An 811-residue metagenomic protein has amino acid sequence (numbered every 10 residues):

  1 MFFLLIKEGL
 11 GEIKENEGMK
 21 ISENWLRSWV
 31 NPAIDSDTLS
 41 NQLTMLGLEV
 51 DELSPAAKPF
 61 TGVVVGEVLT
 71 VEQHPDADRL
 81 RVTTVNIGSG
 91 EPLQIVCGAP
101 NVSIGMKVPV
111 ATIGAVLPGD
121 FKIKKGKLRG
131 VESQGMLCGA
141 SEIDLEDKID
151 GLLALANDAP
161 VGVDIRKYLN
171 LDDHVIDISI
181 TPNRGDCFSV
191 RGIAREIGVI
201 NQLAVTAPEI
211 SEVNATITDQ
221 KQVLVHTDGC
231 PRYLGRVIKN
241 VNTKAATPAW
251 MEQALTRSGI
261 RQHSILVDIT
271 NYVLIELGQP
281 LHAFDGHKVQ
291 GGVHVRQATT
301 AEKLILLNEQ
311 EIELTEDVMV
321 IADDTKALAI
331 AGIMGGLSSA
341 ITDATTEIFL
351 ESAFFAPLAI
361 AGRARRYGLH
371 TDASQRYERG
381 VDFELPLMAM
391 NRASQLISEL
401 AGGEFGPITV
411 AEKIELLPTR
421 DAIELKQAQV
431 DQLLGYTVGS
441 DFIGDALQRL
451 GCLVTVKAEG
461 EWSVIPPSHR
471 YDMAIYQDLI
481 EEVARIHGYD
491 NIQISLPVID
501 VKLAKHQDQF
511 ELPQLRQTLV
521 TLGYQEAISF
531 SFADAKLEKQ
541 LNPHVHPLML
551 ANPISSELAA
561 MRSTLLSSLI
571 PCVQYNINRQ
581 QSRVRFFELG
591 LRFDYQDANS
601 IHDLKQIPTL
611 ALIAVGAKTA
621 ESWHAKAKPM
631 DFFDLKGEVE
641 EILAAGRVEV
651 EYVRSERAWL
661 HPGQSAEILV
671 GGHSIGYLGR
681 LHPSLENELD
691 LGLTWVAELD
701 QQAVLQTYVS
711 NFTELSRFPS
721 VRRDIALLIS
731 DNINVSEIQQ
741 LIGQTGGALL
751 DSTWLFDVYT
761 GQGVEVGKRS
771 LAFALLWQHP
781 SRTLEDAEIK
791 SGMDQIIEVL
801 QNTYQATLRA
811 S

Functional and structural regions predicted by a protein language model:
K7-E8: Glycine-biased, low-complexity coil/linker segments
E15-S211, F349, G368, D372 (+3 more regions): Phosphate-backbone binding interfaces of nucleic-acid-interacting proteins
K20, M45, R449-C452, Q596 (+3 more regions): A carboxyl-terminal module marker
S22-E23, N41, L46, R81 (+2 more regions): Glycine/proline-enriched, intrinsically flexible loops and inter-domain linkers
A57-T61, E212-N214, D500-Q507, S529-H546 (+2 more regions): Beta-rich nucleic-acid/ligand-interaction surfaces
V65-Q94, E252-Q253, T270-S338: Conserved mixed alpha/beta core segments that line enzyme active sites in large multi-domain catalysts
R129-E142, K148-A154, R166-K167, H174 (+3 more regions): Mobile "lid/hinge" segments at catalytic clefts and subdomain interfaces of large enzymes
G192, I423-Q427, D431-V584, R723 (+3 more regions): Extended, well-folded interaction surfaces typified by the phenylalanyl-tRNA synthetase beta subunit core
